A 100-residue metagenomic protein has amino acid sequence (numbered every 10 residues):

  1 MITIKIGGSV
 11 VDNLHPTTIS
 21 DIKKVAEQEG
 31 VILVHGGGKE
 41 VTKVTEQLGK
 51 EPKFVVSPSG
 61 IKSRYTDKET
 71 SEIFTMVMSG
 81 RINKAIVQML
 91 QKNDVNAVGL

Functional and structural regions predicted by a protein language model:
M1-L100: Nucleotide/pyrophosphate-binding catalytic subdomain
